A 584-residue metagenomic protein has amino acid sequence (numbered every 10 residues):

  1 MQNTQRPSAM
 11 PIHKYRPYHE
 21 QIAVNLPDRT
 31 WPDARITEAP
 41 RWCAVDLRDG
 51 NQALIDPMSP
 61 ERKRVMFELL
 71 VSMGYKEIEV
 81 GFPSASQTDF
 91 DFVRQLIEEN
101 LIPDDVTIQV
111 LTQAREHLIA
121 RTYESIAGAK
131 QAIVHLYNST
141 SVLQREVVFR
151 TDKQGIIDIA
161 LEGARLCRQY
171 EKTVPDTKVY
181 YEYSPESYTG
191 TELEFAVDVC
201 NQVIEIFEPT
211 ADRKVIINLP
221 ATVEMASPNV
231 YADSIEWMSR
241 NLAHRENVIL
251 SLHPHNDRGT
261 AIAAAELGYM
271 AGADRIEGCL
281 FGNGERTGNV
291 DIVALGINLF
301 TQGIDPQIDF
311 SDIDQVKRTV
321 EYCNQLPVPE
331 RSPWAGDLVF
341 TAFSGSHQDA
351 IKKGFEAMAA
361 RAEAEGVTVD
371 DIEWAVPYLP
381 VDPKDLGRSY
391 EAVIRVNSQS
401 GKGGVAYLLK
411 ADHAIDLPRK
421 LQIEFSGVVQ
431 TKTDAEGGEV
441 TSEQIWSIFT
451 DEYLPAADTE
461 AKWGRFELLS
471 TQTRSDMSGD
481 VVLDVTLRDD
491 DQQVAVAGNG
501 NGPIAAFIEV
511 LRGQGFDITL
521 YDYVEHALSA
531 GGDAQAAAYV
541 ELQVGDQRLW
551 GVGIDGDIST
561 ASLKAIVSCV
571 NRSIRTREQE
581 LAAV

Functional and structural regions predicted by a protein language model:
N3-R48, G303-A497, G532-Q535: A mid-to-C-terminal "edge-of-domain" accessory segment
I12-Y15, W42, M58-E77, V93-E99 (+3 more regions): Alpha/beta enzyme core
D49, A53, P83-Q87, S141-L143 (+5 more regions): Short, small-residue-enriched loops and turns at beta-alpha junctions that line or gate enzyme active sites
Q144-V147, L219-A221, I249, E277-E285 (+4 more regions): Short beta-alpha connecting loops at secondary-structure transitions that line or flank enzyme active sites
A226-A362: Catalytic alpha/beta core domains of metabolic enzymes, predominantly
L483-L487, L528-G551: Positively charged, aromatic-enriched nucleic acid-contacting surfaces
R548-W550, I554-A582: Mixed-charge, glycine-accented linear interaction segment located at domain edges/termini
